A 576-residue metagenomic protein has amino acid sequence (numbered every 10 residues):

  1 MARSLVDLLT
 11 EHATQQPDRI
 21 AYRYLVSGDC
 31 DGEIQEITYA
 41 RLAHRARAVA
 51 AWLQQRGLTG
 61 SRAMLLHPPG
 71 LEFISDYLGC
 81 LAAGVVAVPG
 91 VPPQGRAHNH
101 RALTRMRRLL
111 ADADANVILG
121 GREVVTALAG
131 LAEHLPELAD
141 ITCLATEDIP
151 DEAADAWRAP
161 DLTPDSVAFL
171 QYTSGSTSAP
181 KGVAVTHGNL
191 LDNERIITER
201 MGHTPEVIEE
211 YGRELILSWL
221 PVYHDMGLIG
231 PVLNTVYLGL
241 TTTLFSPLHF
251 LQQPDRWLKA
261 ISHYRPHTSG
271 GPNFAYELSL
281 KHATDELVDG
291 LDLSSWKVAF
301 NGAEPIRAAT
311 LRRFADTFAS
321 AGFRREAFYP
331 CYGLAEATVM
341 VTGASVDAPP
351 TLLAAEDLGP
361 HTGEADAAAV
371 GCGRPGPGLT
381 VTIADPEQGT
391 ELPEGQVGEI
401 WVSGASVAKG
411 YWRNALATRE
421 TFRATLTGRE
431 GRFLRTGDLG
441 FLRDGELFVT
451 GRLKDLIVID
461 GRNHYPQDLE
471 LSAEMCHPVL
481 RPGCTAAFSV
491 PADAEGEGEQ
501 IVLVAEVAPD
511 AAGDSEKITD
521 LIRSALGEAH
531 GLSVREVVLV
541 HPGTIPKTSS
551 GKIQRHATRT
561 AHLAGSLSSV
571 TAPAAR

Functional and structural regions predicted by a protein language model:
L8-I37, A168-L170, T177, G333 (+1 more regions): AMP-dependent adenylate-forming
P17-I20, C143-L144, A153-Y172, S178-A179 (+5 more regions): Conserved pre-ATP/AMP-binding loop-to-beta segment of ANL
A21-S75, G95-T104, D151, A159-D161 (+1 more regions): Conserved AMP-binding/adenylate-forming core of the ANL superfamily
D31, N99, L103, R107 (+3 more regions): ANL superfamily adenylate-forming
D140, A486-F488, V502-L503, R523-R576: Conserved C-terminal "lid"/linker of ANL adenylate-forming enzymes
E194-L215, D225-H267, H282-E286: Conserved AMP-binding/adenylation subdomain of ANL enzymes
S262, S269, G404, K409-G410 (+2 more regions): AMP-binding/adenylate-forming catalytic core of the ANL superfamily
K297-A299, I306-E446, K454-L456: Conserved AMP-binding/adenylate-forming
